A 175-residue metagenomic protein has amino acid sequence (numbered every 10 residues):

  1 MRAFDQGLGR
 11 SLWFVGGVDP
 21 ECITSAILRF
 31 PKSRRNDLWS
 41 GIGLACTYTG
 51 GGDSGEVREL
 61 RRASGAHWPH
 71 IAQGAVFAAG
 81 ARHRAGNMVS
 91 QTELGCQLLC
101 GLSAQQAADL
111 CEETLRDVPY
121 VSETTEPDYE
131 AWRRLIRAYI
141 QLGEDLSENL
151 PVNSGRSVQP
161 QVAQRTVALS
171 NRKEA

Functional and structural regions predicted by a protein language model:
M1-A175: Mature, well-folded catalytic/scaffold domains that follow N-terminal targeting or propeptide regions
